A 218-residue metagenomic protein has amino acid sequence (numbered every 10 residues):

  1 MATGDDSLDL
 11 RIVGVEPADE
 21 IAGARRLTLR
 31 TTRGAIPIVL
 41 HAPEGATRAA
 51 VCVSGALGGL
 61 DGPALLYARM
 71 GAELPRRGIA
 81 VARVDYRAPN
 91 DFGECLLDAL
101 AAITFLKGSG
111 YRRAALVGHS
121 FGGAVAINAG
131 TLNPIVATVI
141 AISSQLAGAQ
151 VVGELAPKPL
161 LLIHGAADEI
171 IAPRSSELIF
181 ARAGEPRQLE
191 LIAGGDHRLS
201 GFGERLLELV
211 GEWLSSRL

Functional and structural regions predicted by a protein language model:
M1-G45: N-terminal cap/lid segment of alpha/beta-hydrolase-fold proteins
R33-A35, P43-R76, R83-D85: Short, surface-exposed "cap/lid" segments of acyl-processing enzymes
L66, N90-S109: Alpha/beta-hydrolase active-site loop
A101-P157: Primarily recognizes the serine-hydrolase "nucleophile elbow" in alpha/beta-hydrolase and SGNH/GDSL folds
L155-A156, L161-H164, D168: Short beta-strand/loop motif that positions the catalytic acidic residue of the alpha/beta-hydrolase fold
A167-I171, R198: Acidic catalytic loop of the alpha/beta-hydrolase fold
A172-F180: Short alpha-helix in the alpha/beta-hydrolase fold that links the catalytic acid
G195-L207: Catalytic histidine-centered segment of alpha/beta-hydrolase-like enzymes
